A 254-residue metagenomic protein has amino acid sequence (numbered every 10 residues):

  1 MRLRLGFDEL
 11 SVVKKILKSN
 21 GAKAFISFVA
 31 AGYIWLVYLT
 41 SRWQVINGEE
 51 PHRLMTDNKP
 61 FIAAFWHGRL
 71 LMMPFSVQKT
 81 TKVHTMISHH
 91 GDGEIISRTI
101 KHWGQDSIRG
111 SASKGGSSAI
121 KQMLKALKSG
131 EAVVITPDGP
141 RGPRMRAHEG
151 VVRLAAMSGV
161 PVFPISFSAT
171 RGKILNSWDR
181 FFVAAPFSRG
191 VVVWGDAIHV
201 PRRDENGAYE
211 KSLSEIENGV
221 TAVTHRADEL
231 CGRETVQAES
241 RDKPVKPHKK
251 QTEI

Functional and structural regions predicted by a protein language model:
R2-L39, M55, Q78, H102 (+1 more regions): Non-catalytic C-terminal accessory region of glycerolipid acyltransferases and related lyso-lipid remodeling enzymes
W35-K59, R69-M72: A short, well-structured juxtamembrane/interface segment
Q44, W66, S113-S117, R144: A conditional alpha-helix N-cap/helix-loop micro-motif detector
V45-N47, F65, I87, D196 (+1 more regions): Pocket-edge structural micro-motifs
P51-H52, P74, S97, V151-V152: Short amphipathic alpha-helical segments and helix-helix/interface helices
K59-K114: Catalytic core of membrane glycerolipid acyltransferases/transacylases, capturing the structured, soluble-facing
